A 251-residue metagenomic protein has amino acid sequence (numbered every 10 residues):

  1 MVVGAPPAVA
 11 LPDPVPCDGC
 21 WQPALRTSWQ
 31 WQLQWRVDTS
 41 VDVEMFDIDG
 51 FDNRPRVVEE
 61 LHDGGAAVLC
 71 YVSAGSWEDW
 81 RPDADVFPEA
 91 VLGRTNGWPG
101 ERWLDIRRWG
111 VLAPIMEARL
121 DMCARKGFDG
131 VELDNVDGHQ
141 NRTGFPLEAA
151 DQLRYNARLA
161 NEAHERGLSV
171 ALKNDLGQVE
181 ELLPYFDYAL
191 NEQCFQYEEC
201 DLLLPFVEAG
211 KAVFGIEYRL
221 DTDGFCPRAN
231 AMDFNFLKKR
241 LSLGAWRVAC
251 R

Functional and structural regions predicted by a protein language model:
M1-A10: Secretory targeting and sorting signals
L11-R251: Glycan-processing catalytic domains of CAZymes
